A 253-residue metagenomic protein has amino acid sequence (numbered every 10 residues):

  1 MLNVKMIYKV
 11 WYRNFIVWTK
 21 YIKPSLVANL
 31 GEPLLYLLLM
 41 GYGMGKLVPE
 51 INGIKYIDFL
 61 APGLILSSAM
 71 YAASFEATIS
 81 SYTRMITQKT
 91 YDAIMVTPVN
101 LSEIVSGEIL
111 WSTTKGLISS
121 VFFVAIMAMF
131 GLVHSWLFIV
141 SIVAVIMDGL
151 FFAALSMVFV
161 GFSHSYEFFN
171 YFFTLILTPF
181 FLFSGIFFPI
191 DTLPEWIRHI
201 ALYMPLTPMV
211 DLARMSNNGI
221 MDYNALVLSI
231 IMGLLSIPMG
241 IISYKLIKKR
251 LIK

Functional and structural regions predicted by a protein language model:
M1-I139, V143-K253: Hydrophobic transmembrane alpha-helices and immediately adjacent juxtamembrane helices of multi-pass inner-membrane
